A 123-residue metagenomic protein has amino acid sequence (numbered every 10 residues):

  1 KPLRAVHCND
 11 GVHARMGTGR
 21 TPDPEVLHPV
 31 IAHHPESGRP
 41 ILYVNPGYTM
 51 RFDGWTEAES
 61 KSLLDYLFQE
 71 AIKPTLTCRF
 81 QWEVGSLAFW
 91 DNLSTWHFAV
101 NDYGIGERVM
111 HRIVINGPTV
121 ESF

Functional and structural regions predicted by a protein language model:
K1-L87, N92-F123: Non-heme Fe(II) oxygenase catalytic core, chiefly the N-lobe of the double-stranded beta-helix
